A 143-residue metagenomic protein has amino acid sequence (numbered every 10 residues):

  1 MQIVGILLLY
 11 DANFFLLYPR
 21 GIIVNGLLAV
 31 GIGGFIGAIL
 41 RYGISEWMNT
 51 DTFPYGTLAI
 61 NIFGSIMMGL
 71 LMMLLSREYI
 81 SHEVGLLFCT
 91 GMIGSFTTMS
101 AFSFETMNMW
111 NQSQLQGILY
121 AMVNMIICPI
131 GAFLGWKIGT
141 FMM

Functional and structural regions predicted by a protein language model:
Q2-M143: Membrane-interface helix-loop junctions in multi-pass transporters/channels
